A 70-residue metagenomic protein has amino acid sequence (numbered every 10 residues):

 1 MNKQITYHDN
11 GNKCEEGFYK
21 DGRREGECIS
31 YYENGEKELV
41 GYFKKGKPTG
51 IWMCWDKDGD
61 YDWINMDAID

Functional and structural regions predicted by a protein language model:
M1-D70: Glycine/tyrosine- and acidic-biased, solvent-exposed loop/turn segments at the edges of beta-strands
